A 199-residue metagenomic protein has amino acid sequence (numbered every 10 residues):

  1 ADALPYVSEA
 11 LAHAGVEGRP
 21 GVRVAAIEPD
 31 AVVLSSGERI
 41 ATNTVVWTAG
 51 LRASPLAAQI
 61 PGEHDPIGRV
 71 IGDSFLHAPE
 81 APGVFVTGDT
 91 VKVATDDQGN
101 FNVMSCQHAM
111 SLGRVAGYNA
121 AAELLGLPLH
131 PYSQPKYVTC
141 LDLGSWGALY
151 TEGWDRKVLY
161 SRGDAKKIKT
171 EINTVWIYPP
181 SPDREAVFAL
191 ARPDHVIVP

Functional and structural regions predicted by a protein language model:
A1-V22: Rossmann-like dinucleotide-binding cores of NAD(P)H-dependent redox enzymes
P20-A31: A conserved short coil-to-beta-strand element within the FAD-binding core of flavoproteins
D30-V33, T151: Short polybasic amphipathic segments
A31, R39-S111: FAD-site-proximal beta/loop scaffold in flavoenzymes
G68-V86, Y132, L143-L159: FAD-binding beta-loop-beta segment adjacent to the flavin cofactor pocket
Q107-Q134: Internal hydrophobic alpha-helix adjacent to the cofactor/substrate pocket in enzyme cavities
S145-P199: C-terminal auxiliary extensions adjacent to catalytic cores
